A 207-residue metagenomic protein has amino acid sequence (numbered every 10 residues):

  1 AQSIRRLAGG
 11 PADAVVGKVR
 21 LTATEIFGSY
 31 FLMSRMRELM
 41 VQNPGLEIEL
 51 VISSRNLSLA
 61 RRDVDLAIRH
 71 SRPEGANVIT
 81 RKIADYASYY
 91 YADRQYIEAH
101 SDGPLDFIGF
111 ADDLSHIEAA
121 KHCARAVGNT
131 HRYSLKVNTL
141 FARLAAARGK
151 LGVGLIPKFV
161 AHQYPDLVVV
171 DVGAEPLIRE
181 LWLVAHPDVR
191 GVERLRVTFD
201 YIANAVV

Functional and structural regions predicted by a protein language model:
A1-A12: Alpha-helical linker/hinge and terminal dimerization helices associated with HTH transcriptional regulators
V16-A76: Central regulatory/effector-binding core of bacterial HTH transcription factors
R20-T22, A67, I108, G154 (+1 more regions): Short, well-ordered beta-strand segments
E25, V160, A185-D188: Short loop or secondary-structure boundary microenvironments that flank and position key functional residues
R61, P73-L181, V207: C-terminal regulatory
G173-V207: A late-sequence structural motif
